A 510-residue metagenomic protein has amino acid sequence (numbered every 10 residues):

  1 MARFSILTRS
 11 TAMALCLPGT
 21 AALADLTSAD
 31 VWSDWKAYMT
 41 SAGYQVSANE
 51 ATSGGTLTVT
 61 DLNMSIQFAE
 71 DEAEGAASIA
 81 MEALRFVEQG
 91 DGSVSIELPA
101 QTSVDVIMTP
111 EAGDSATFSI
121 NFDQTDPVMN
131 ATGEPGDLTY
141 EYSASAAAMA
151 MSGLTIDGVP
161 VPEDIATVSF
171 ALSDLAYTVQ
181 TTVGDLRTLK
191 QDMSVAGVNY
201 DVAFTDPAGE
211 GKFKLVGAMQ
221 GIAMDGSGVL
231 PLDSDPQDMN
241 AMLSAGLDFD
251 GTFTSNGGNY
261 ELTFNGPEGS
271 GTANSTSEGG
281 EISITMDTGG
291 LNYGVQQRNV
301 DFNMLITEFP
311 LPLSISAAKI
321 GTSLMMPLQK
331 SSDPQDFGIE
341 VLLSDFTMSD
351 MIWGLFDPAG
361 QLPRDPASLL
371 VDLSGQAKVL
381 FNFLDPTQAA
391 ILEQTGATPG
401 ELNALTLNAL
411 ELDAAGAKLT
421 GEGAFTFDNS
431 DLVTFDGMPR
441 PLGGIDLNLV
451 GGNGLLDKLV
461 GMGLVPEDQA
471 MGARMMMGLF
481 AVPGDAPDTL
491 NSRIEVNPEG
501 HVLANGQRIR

Functional and structural regions predicted by a protein language model:
M1-A24: Gram-negative bacterial Sec-dependent N-terminal signal peptides
D25-R510: Glycine-rich, small/hydroxylated-residue low-complexity segments
